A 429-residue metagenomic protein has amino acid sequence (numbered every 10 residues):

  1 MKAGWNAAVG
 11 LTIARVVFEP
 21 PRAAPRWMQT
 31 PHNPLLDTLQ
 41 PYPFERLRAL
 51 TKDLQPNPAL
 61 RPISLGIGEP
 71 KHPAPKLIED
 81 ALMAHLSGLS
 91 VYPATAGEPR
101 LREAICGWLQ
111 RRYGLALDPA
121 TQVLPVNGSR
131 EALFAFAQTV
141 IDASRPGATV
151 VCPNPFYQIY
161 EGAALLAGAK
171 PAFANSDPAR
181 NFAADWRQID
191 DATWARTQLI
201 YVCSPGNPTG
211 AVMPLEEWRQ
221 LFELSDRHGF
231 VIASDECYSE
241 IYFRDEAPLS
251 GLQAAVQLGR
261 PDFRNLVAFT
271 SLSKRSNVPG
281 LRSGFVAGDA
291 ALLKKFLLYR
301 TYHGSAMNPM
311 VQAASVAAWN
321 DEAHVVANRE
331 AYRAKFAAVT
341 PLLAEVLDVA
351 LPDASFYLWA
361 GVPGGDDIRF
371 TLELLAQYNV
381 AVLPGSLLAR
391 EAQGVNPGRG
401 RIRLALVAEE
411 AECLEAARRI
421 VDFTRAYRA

Functional and structural regions predicted by a protein language model:
W27-E131, A135, A318-W319, Y427-A429: N-terminal small-domain helix-loop-helix segment of the aminotransferase-like
L54, P58, A167, R227-H228 (+2 more regions): Helix C-cap/helix->beta junction micro-motif
L89-E223, E240-I241, E246-R260, C413: Conserved core of the PLP fold type I
A148, R227-F230, F263-R264: A short helix->loop->beta-strand "cap" motif at the edges of active sites that frequently abuts
Q253-R333, A337-L342, T424: Conserved core segment of the aminotransferase class I/II
P261, E373-V382, A389-A429: PLP-dependent enzyme catalytic core of the Aspartate aminotransferase-like
Q312, V316, Y332-T340, V349-V362 (+1 more regions): Conserved glycine-rich beta-strand-loop-beta hairpin in the small C-terminal domain of fold type I
